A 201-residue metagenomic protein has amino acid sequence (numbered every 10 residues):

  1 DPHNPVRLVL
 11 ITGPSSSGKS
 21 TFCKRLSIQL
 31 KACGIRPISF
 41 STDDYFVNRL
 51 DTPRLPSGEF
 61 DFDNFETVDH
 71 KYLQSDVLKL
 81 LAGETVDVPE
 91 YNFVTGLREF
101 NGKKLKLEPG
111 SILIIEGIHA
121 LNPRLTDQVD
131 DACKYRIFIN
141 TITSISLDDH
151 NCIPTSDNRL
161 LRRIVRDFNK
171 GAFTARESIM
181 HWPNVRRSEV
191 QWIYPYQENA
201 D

Functional and structural regions predicted by a protein language model:
D1-L10, A32, I38: Extreme N-terminal, non-catalytic leader segments that precede Walker-type/kinase nucleotide-binding cores
G13: The Walker A (P-loop) glycine that initiates the GxxxxGKT/S ATP-binding motif of P-loop NTPases
S16: Walker A (P-loop) phosphate-binding loop of P-loop NTPases
K19: Conserved lysine of the Walker
I38-F40, V47-G96, I112: Conserved nucleotide-sensing/catalytic segment adjacent to the nucleotide-binding pocket in NTP-handling enzymes
I112-E116, F138: Structural recognition of the conserved hydrophobic beta-strand(s) that form the central parallel beta-sheet of P-loop
P123-D201: Conserved NTP phosphate-binding and transfer environment spanning the P-loop NTPase/kinase superfamily
